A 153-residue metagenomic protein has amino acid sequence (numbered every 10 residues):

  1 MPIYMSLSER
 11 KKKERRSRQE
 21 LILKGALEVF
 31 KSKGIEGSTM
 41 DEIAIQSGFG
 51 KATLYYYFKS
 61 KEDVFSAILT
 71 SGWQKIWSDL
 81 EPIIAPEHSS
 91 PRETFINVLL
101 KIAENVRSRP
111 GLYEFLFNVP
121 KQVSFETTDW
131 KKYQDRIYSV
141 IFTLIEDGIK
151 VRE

Functional and structural regions predicted by a protein language model:
M1-K33, S38-Q46, D63: Basic, helix-initiating cap at the start of DNA-binding domains
R15, L23, F65, L69 (+3 more regions): Amphipathic, non-transmembrane alpha-helical scaffold segments
A26, G48-F58: Short hydrophobic/aromatic patch on the recognition helix
K31, Y55-K59, A67, S71: Base-recognition residues in the alpha-helical recognition helix of bacterial helix-turn-helix
E36, G50, K59-K61, S90: Short coil/turn motifs that cap or connect alpha-helices
A67, E81-S108: Hydrophobic alpha-helical connector segments
Q74-W77, E81, F125-V151: Amphipathic alpha-helical packing segments from all-alpha helical-bundle domains
N105-F125: Amphipathic alpha-helical segments used for helix-helix packing
